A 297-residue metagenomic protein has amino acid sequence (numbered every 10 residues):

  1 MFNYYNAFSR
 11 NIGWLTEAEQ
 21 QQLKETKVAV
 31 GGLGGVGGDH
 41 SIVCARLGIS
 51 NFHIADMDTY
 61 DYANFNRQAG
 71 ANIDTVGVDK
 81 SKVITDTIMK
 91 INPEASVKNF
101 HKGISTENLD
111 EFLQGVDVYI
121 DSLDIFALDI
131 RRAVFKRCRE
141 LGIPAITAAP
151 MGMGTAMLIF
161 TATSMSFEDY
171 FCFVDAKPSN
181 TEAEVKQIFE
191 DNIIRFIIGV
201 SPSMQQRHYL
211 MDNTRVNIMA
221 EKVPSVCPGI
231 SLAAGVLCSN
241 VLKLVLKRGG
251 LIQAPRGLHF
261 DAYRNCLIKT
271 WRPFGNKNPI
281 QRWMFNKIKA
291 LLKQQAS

Functional and structural regions predicted by a protein language model:
M1-W14, K243-S297: Phosphate-binding loop/pocket of nucleotide- and phosphate-handling active sites
F2-V28, V223: A short, basic/flexible loop-to-alpha-helix module at the beginning of a structural domain
V36-G37: Hydrophobic/small residue at the entry helix of a nucleotide-binding pocket
I49-N92: Glycine-rich phosphate-binding loop and adjoining beta1-alpha1-beta2 segment of Rossmann-like nucleotide-binding folds
G77, S81-V118, S122-R131: A structured beta-alpha segment of the ubiquitous adenosine-cofactor-binding alpha/beta core
V118-T161: ADP-ribose/adenylate-binding Rossmann-like module
F167-G229: A conserved mid-domain beta-alpha-beta active-site/ligand-binding segment of alpha/beta enzyme cores
K222-V245: Mid-domain beta-loop-alpha active-site segment that forms a flexible, acidic cofactor/metal-binding surface
